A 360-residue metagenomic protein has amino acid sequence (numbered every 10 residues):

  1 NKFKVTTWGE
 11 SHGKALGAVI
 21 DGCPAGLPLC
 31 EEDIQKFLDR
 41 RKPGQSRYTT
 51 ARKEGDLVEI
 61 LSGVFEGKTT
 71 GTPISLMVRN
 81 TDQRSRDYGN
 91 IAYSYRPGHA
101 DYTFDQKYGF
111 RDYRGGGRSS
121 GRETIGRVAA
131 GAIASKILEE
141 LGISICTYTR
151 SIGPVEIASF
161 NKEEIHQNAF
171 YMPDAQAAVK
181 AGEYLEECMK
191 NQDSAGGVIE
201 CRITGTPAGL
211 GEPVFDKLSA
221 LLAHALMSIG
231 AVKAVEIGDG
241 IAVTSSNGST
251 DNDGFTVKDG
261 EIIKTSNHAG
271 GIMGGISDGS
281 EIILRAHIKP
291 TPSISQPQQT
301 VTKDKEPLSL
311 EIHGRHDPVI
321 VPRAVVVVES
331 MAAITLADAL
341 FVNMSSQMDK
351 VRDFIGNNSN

Functional and structural regions predicted by a protein language model:
N1-N360: Generic N-terminal targeting/processing segments that precede catalytic cores or assembly contacts
